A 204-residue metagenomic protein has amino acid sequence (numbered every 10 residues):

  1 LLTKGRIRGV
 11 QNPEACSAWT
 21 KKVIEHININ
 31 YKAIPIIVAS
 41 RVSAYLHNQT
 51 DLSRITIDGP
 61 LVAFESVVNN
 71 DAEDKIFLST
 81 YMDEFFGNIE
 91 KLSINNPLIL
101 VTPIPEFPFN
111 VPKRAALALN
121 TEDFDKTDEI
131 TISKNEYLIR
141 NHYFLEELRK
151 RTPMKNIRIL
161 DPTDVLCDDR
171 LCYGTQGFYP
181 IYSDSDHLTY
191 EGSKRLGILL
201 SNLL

Functional and structural regions predicted by a protein language model:
L1-L204: Extracellular glycan-modifying ectodomains
